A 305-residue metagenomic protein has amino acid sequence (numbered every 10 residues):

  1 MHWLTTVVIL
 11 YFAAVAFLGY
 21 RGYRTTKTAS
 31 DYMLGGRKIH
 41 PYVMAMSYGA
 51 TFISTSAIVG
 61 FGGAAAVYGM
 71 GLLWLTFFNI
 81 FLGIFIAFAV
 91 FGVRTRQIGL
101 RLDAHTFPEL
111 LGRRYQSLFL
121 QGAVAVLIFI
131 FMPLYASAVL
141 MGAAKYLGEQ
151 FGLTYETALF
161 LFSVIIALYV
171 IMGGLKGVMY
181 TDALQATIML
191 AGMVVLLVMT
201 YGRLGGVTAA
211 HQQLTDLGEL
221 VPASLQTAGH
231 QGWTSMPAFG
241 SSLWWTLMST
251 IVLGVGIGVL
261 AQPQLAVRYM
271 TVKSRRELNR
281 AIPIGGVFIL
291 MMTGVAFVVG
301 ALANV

Functional and structural regions predicted by a protein language model:
M1-I58, G173, G205: Membrane-interface "cap" regions at the ends of multi-pass membrane proteins
H2-G22, G35, I39, A65-P108 (+2 more regions): Extracellular loop-to-transmembrane helix junctions
F12-V15, T51-F52, I80-I84, I128-F129 (+4 more regions): Residue-level recognition of pore/gate-forming positions within transmembrane alpha-helices of multi-pass
A13-A29, A89-F107, L168, G174-L175 (+4 more regions): Juxtamembrane interface elements at the cytosolic ends of transmembrane helices in multi-pass membrane proteins
G35-A50, I98-F131, K273-R275, R280-F288: Transmembrane-helix boundary/entry motifs in multi-pass membrane transporters
R37-I39, G60-F77, G112, T187-V305: Loop-to-helix junctions at membrane interfaces in multi-pass transport proteins
A64-M70, F91-Q97, G142-Q150, V164-A186 (+2 more regions): Membrane-water interface regions at transmembrane-helix termini and the short interhelical loops of multi-pass membrane
L75-I171, G232-W233, P237, T250-G258 (+1 more regions): Helix-loop-helix module between adjacent transmembrane segments
